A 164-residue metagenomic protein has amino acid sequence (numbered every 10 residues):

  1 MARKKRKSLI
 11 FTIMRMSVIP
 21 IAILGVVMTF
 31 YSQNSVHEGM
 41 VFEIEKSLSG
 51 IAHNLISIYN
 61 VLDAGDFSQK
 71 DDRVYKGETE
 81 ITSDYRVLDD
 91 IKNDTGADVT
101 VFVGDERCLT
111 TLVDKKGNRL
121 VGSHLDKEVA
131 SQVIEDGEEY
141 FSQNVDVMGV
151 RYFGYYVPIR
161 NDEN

Functional and structural regions predicted by a protein language model:
M1-K5: Short, Lys/Arg-rich, polar N-terminal cytosolic tail immediately upstream of the first transmembrane signal-anchor
K7-S35: Extreme N-terminal signal-anchor transmembrane helix of membrane signaling/transducer proteins, especially in bacteria
M16, T29, Q33-S68: Membrane-proximal amphipathic alpha-helices that sit immediately adjacent to an N-terminal transmembrane/signal-anchor
K46, G50-L62, V87-L109, E138-E139: Short N-terminal helix-loop-first-beta-strand/juxtamembrane motif that initiates sensory/input modules
A64-S83, D90-N93, V99-V101: Membrane-proximal N-terminal soluble sensing/regulatory segments of transmembrane proteins
I81-G96, T111-G149: Extracytoplasmic/periplasmic sensor domains and loops in membrane signaling proteins
F102, A130, R160-N164: Core beta-strand residues in small-molecule sensory/regulatory alpha/beta domains
N144-D146, G154-E163: A short, hydrophobic, proline-anchored segment that marks a local hinge/packing element in signaling and regulatory
